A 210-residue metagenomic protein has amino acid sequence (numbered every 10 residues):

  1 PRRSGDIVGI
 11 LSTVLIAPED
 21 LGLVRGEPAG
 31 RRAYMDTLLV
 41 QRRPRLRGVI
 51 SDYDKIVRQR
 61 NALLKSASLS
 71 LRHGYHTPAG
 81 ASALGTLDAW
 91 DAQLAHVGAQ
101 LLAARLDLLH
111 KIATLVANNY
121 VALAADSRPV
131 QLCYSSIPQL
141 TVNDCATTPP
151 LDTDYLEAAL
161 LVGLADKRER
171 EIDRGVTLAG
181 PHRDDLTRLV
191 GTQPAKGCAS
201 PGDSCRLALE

Functional and structural regions predicted by a protein language model:
P1-L46, A113-N118, V162-E169: Nucleotide-state sensing region of NTPase/ATPase domains
I7-I10, I16, I50, I56-V57 (+4 more regions): Weak global preference for isoleucine
A17-P18, G22-G98: Extended, highly charged alpha-helical segments
H73-E210: Conserved NTPase motor "head" modules and their coupling/switch loops across ABC/AAA+ ATPases, GTPases, and GHKL ATPases
